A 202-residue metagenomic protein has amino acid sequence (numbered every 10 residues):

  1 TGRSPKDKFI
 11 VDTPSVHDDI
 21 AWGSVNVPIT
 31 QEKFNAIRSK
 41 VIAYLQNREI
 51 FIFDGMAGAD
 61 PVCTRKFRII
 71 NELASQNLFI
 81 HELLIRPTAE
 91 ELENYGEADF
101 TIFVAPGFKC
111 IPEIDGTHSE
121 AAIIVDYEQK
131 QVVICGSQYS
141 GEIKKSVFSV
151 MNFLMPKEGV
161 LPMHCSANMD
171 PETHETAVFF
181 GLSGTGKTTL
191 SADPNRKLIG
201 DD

Functional and structural regions predicted by a protein language model:
T1-T176, P194: A noncatalytic interaction/capping subdomain that flanks phosphate/NTP-handling catalytic cores
D54, D201-D202: Acidic side chains
M169-D201: Glycine-rich phosphate-binding P-loop
